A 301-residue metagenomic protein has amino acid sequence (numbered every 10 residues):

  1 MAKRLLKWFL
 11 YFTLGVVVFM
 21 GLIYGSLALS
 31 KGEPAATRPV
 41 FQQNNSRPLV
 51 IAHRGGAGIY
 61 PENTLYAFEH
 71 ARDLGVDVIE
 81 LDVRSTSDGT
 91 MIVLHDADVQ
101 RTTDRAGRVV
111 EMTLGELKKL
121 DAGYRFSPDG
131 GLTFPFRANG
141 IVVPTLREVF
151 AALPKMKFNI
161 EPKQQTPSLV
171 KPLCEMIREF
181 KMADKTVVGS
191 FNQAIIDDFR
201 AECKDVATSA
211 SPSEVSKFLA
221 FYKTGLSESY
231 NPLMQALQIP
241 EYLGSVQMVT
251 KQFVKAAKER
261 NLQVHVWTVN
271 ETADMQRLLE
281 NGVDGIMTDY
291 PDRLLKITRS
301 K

Functional and structural regions predicted by a protein language model:
L6-L10, F19-P34, H95-D205, P232-R260: Metal-dependent phosphodiesterase/phospholipase catalytic core, i.e., the His/Asp/Glu-rich active-site region
Y24-A36, F136-A138, L219-K301: C-terminal active-site rim and adjoining tail of enzyme catalytic domains
A28-I51, G55-G58: Ser/Thr/Pro/Gly-rich low-complexity linker/stalk segments immediately outside membranes or between
V50-A52, I79-L81, F158-I160, T186-G189 (+4 more regions): Hydrophobic faces of well-ordered beta-strands that scaffold small-molecule active sites in alpha/beta enzyme cores
G56, V83-S85, A97-D98, P162-T166 (+5 more regions): A mature extracytoplasmic/lumenal domain signature
Y60-H70, V142-L146, E214-E228, N270-R277: Short, acidic/polar
A67-S85, Y230-P232: Catalytic domains of carbohydrate-active enzymes, especially glycoside hydrolases
